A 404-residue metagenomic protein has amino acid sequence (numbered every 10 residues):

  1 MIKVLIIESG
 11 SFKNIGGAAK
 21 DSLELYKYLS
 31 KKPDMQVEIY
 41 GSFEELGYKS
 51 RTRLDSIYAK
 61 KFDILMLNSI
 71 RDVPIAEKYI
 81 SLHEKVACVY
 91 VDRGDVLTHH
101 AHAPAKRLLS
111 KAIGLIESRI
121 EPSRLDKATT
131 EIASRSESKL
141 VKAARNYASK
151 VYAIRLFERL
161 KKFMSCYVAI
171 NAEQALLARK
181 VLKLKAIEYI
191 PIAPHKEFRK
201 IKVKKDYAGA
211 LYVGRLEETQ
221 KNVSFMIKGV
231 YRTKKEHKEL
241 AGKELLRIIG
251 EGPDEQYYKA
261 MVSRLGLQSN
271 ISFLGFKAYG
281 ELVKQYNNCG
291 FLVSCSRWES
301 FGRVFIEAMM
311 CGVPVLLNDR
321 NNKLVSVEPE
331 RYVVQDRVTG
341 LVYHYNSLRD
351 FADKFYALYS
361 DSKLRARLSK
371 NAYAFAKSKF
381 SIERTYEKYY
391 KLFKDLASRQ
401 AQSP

Functional and structural regions predicted by a protein language model:
L109-Y167: Membrane-proximal helix-turn-helix segments that form the acceptor-binding/catalytic region of lipid-linked
L176-R179, K185-A208, E281-K284, R399: Acidic anion/phosphate-binding donor-loop and adjacent secondary structure in glycosyltransferase catalytic cores
K202-K221, I227-R232: Conserved donor-binding/catalytic core segment of Leloir-type glycosyltransferases
Y257-K277: Nucleotide-activated donor-binding/catalytic signature segment of Leloir-type glycosyltransferases, i.e., the conserved
F276-K277, K284-C289: Short alpha-helical donor nucleotide-sugar binding micro-motif in glycosyltransferases
R297: Aromatic "clamp/platform" in nucleotide-sugar-dependent glycosyltransferases that forms part of the donor/acceptor
P314-L324, V334: Short hydrophobic beta-strand element within catalytic cores of glycosyltransferases and related nucleotide-activated
V333-L348, A357-S362: Conserved acidic donor-binding segment of nucleotide-sugar-dependent glycosyltransferases
